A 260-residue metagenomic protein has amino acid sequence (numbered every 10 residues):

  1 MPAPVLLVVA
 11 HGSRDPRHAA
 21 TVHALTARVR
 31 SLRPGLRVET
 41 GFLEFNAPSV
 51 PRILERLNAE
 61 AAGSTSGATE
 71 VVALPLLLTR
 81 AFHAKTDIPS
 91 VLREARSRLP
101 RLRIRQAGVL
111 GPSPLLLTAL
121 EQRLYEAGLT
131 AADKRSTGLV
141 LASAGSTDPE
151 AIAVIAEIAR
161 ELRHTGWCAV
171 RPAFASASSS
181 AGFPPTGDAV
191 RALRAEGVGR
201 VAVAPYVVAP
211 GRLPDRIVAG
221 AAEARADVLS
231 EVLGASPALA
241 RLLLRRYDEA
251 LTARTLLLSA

Functional and structural regions predicted by a protein language model:
M1-A260: Active-site-proximal alpha-helix that buttresses catalytic centers in soluble enzyme cores
